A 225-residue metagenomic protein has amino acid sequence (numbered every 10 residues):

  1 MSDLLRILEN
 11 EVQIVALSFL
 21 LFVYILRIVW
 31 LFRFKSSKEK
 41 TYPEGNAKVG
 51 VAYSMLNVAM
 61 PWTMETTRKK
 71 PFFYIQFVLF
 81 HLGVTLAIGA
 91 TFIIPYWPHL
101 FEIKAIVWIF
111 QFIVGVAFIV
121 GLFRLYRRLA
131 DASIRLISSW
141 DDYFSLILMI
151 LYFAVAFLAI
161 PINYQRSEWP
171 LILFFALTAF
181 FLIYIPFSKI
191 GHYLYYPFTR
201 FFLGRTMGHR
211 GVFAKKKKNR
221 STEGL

Functional and structural regions predicted by a protein language model:
M1-R27, Y143-R166: Long, highly hydrophobic alpha-helical transmembrane signal-anchor segments
M1-R6, A59-F73, G224: Cytosolic juxtamembrane amphipathic/interface segments immediately preceding and feeding into a transmembrane helix
Q13-Y42, Y184-P186: Hydrophobic alpha-helical membrane-embedded segments
L17-V23, P71-F92, V114-R124, S145-F157: Hydrophobic alpha-helical transmembrane segments of multi-pass integral membrane proteins
I28-T66: Membrane-interface amphipathic/juxtamembrane segments adjacent to transmembrane helices
K70-F77, Y96-V114: Transmembrane alpha-helix entry/boundary detector in multi-pass membrane proteins
L129-I150: Membrane-helix boundary/juxtamembrane motif in polytopic membrane proteins
I147-L225: Terminal transmembrane helical module of multi-pass membrane proteins
